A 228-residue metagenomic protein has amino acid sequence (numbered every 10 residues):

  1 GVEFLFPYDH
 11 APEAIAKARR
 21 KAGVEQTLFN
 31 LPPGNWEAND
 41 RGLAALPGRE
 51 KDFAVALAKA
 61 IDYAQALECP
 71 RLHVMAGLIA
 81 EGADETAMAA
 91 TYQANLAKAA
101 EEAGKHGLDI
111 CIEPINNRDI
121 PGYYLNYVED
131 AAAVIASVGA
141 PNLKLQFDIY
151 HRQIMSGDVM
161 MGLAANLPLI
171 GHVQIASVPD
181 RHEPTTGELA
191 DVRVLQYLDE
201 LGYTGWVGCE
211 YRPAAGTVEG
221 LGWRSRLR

Functional and structural regions predicted by a protein language model:
G1-D9, E68: Catalytic domains of carbohydrate-active enzymes, especially glycoside hydrolases
E3, T27-N30, H73, C111 (+2 more regions): Conserved beta-strand positions in the central sheet of alpha/beta enzyme cores
Y8, P32-N35, A76-A80, P114-R118 (+3 more regions): Active-site-proximal loop/turn and secondary-structure-junction residues that shape catalytic pockets, frequently
D9-A18: Active-site-adjacent beta->alpha loops and helix N-cap segments on the catalytic face of soluble alpha/beta enzymes
R19-L31: Glycine-rich, aromatic-flanked loop segments that form ligand/cofactor-binding clefts across common enzyme folds
R20, E68-P70, A94, L125-F147 (+1 more regions): Histidine-acidic metal/acid-base catalytic patches
W36-G42: Active-site gating loops and adjacent loop-to-helix segments of metal-dependent hydrolytic enzymes
L43-K144, I154: Active-site acidic/histidine proton-transfer and metal-coordination neighborhood in alpha/beta enzyme cores
